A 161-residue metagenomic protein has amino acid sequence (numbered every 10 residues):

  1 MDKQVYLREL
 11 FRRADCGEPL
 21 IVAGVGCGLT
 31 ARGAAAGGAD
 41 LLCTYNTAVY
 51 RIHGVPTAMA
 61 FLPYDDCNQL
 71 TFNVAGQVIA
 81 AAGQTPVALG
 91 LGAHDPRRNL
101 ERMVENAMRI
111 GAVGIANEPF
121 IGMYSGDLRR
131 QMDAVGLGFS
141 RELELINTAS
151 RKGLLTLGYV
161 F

Functional and structural regions predicted by a protein language model:
D2-F161: Alpha/beta enzyme core
